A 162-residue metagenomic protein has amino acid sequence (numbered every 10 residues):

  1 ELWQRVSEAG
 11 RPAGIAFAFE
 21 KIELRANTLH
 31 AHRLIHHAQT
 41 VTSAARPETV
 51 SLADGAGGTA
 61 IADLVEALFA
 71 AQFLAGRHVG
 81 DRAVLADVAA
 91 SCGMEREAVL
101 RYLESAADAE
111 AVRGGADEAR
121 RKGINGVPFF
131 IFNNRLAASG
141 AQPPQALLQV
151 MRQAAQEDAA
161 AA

Functional and structural regions predicted by a protein language model:
E1-L24: Ordered, amphipathic secondary-structure segments that act as subunit-interaction surfaces in large macromolecular
L2, V6, H30-A31, L64: Internal, well-ordered alpha-helical segments in soluble enzyme and binding-protein domains
E20-H37: HAD-like small-molecule phosphatases
H32-A162: C-terminal cap of thioredoxin/glutaredoxin-like
